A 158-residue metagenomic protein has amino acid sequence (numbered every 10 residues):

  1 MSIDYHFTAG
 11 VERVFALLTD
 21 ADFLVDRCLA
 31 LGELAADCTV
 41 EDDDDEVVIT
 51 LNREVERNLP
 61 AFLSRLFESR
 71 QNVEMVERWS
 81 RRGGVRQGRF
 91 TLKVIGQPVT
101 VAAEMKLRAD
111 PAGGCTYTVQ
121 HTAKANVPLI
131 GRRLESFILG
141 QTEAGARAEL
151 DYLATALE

Functional and structural regions predicted by a protein language model:
M1-R57: Hydrophobic ligand-binding cavity/cleft-lining segments
S2-H6, N72-V76, A102-E104: Well-ordered beta-strand positions in beta-sheet-rich domains
V14-L18, V119, L153: Hydrophobic pocket/interface hotspot
D26-E33, G83-G84, Q97-V99: Short secondary-structure junctions
A35-E41, T100-M105, A144: Soluble, non-transmembrane catalytic domains of enzymes that act on hydrophobic metabolites at membranes
C38-F90: Glycine-rich portal/gate segments that line the openings of hydrophobic small-molecule binding cavities
I49-N52, R78, Q87-L139: Beta-strand/loop substructures that line and gate deep hydrophobic ligand-binding cavities in soluble
V73-R81, G131-E158: A conserved amphipathic terminal alpha-helix motif
